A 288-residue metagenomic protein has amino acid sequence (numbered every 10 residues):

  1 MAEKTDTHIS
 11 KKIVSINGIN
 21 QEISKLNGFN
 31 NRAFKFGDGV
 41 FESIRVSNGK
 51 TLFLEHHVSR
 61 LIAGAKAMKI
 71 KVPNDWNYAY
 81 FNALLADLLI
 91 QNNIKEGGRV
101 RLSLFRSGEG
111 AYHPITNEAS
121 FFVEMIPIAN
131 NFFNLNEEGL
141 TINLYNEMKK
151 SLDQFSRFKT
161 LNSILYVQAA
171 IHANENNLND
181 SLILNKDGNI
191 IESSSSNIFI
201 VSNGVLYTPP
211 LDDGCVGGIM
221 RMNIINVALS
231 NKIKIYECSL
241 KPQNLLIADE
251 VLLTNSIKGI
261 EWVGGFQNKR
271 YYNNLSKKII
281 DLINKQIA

Functional and structural regions predicted by a protein language model:
M1-D87, G110-A288: Helix-start/capping segments and mature chain N-termini
Q91-L104: Ordered, amphipathic secondary-structure segments that act as subunit-interaction surfaces in large macromolecular
S103-A111: Low-complexity, Lys/Gly-biased intrinsically disordered segments
